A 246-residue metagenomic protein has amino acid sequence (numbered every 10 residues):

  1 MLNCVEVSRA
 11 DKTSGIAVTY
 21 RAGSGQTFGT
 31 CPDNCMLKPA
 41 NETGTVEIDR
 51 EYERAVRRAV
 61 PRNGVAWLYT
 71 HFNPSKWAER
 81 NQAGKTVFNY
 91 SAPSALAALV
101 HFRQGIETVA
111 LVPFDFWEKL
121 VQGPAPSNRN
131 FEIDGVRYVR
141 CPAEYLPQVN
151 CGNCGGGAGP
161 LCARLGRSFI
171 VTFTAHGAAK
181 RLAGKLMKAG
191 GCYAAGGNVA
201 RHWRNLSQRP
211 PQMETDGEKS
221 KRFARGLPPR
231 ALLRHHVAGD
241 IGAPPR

Functional and structural regions predicted by a protein language model:
M1-R246: Class I S-adenosyl-L-methionine
